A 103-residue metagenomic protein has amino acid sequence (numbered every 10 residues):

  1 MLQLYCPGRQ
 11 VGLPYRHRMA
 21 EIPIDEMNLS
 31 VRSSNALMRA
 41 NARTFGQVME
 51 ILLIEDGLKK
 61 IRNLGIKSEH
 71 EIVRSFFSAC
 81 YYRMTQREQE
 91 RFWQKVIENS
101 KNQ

Functional and structural regions predicted by a protein language model:
M1-Q103: Compact, charge-rich alpha-helical regulatory domains located at protein termini
